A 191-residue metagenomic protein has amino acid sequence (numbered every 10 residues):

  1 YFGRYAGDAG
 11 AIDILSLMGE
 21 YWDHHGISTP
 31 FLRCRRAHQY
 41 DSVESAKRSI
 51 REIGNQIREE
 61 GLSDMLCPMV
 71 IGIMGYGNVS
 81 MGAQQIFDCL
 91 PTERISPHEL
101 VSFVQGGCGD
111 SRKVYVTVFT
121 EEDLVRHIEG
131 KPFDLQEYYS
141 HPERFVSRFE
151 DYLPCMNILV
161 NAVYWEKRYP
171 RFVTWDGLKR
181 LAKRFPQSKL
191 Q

Functional and structural regions predicted by a protein language model:
Y1-W22: Phosphate/diphosphate ligand-binding glycine-rich loop within oxidoreductases
Y5, Y139-E143, F172-V173: Conserved phosphate-coordination/catalytic loops
A9-D13, S96-E99, K183-P186: Glycine-rich loops and low-complexity Gly/Arg-rich segments that provide flexible linkers or classic glycine-based
I14-M18, Q84-P91, V160, D176-A182: Short, well-ordered amphipathic alpha-helices
D23-H24, W165: Intrinsically disordered or highly flexible coil/loop and linker segments, enriched in small and charged/polar residues
G26-I158: Glycine-rich phosphate/diphosphate-binding loop of Rossmann-like nucleotide-binding domains
I158-Q191: ADP-ribose/adenylate-binding Rossmann-like module
